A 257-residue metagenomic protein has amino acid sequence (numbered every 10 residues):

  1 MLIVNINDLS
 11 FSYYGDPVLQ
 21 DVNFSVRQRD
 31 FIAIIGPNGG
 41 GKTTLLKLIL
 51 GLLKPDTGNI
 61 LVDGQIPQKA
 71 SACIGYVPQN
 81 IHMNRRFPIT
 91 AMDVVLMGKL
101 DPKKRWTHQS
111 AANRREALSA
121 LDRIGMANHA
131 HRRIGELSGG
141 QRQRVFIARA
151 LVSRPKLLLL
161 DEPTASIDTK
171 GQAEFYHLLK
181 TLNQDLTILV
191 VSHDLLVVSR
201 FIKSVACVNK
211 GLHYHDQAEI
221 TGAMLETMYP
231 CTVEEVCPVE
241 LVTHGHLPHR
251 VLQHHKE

Functional and structural regions predicted by a protein language model:
V4-I6, V18-D21: Conserved structural motif at the start of ABC-family nucleotide-binding domains
L50: Helix-to-loop junction immediately C-terminal to a conserved catalytic motif
G58-I74: Conserved ABC transporter NBD signature motif
L96, S110-H129: Conserved ABC ATPase "signature" region
R133-L137, Q141: Conserved ABC ATPase signature
L158-E162: Catalytic Walker B motif of ABC-type/P-loop ATPase nucleotide-binding domains
I220-E257: ABC ATPase nucleotide-binding domains
